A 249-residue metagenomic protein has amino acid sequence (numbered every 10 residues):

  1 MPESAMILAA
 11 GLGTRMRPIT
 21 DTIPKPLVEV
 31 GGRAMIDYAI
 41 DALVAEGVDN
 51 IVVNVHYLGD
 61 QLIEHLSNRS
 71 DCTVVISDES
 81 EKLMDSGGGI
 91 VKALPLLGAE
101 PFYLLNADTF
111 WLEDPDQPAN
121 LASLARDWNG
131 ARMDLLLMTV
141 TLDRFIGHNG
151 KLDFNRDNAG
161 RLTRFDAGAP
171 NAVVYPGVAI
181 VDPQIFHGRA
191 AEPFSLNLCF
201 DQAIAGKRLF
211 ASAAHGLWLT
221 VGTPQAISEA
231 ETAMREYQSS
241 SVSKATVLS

Functional and structural regions predicted by a protein language model:
M1-I7, R33-N106, F110-L112, D116 (+3 more regions): Conserved N-terminal catalytic core of the sugar/cofactor nucleotidyltransferase
M1-P18, L27: N-proximal low-complexity "stem/linker" segments adjacent to membrane-targeting elements
L12, I23, L58, S80 (+1 more regions): A generic "binding-loop/recognition-motif" signal
T22-M35: Short catalytic helix/loop segments, enriched in acidic residues and glycine and frequently bearing histidine
L27, I76-S77, L135, A211: Generic preference for hydrophobic
Y57, D134-G150: Short beta-strand-to-loop element that shapes/binds the nucleotide-sugar donor at the catalytic cleft/hinge
N68-D71, L152-D157, E229-A230: Short, hinge-like loop/turn segments at secondary-structure boundaries
P101-Y103, F110, P115-R132, D143-I146 (+1 more regions): Catalytic-core segments of class I nucleotidyltransferases/pyrophosphorylases that form NMP-activated intermediates
